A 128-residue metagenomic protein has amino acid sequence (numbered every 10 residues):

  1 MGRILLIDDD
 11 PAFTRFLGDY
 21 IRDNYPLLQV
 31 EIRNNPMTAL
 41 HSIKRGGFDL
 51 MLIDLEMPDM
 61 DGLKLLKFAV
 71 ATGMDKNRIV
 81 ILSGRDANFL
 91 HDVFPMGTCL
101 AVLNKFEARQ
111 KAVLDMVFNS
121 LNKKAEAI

Functional and structural regions predicted by a protein language model:
D8, D54: Active-site residues of response regulator receiver
P11-E31: Two-component/phosphorelay signaling modules centered on CheY-like receiver
G18, I32-H41, G62: Helix N-cap/capping motif at the beta->alpha junctions
H41, L63-M74: Short amphipathic alpha-helix used as the core "switch/output" element in two-component signaling
G46-L52: Active-site beta3 strand of CheY-like receiver
M57: Receiver (REC) domain active-site loop signature in two-component systems and cognate sites in sensor histidine kinases
G62, F94-A101: As written
I81-G84: Hydrophobic/aromatic residues positioned on beta-strands within the core alpha/beta folds
